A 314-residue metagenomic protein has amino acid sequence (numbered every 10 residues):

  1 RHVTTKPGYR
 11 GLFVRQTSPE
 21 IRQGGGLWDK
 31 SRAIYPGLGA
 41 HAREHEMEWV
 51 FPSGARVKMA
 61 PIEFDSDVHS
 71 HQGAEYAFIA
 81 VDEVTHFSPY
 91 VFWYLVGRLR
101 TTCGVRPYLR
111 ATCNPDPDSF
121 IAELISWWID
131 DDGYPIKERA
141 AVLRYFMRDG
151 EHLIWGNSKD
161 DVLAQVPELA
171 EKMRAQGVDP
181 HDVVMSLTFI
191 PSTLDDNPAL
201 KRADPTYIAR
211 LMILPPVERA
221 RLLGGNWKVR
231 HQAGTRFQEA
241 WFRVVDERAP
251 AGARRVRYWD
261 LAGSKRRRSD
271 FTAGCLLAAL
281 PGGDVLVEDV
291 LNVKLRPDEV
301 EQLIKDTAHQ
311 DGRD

Functional and structural regions predicted by a protein language model:
R1-P7: Walker A/P-loop NTP-binding motif
Y9-I21: Conserved RecA-like ASCE P-loop NTPase motor core of nucleic-acid helicases/translocases
P19-A77: Inter-Walker segment of RecA-like/P-loop motor cores
D82-E83, L261: Walker B catalytic acidic pair
H86-D196: ASCE P-loop NTPase helicase motor core
H181-V184, T193-L261: ATPase catalytic-site recognition across NTP-hydrolyzing enzymes
W259-T272: An active-site-proximal beta-strand-loop segment
C275-D314: Nucleic-acid-processing active sites and adjacent nucleic-acid-binding tracks, predominantly divalent metal-dependent
